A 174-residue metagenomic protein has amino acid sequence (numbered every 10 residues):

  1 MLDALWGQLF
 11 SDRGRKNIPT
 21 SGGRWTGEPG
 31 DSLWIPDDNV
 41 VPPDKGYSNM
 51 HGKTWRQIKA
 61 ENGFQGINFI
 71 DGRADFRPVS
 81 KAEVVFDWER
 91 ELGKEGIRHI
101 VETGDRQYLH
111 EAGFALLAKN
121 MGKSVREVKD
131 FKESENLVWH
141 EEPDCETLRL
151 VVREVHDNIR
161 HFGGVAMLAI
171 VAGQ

Functional and structural regions predicted by a protein language model:
M1-V138, E142-Q174: Nuclease and nuclease-like effector domains acting on nucleic acids or nucleotide cofactors
